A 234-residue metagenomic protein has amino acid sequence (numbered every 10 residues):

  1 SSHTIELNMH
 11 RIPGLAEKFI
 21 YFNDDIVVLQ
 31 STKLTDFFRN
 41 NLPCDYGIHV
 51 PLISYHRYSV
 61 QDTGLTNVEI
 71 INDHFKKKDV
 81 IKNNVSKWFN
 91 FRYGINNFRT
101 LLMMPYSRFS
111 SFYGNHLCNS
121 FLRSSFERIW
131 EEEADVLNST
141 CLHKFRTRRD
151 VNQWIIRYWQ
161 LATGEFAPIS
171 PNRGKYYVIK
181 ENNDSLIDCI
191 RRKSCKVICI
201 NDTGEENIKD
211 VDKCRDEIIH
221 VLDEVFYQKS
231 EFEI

Functional and structural regions predicted by a protein language model:
S1, Q30-S54: Short, flexible helix-coil linker/hinge segments at the edges of structured domains or between repeats
S1-E17: Active-site-proximal specificity loops/subdomain of glycosyltransferases
S2, I12, V60-G64, K144-N152: Aromatic-acidic/polar surface patches that form glycan- and anion
A16-L29: Short beta-strand-to-loop acidic/aromatic patch adjacent to the donor-nucleotide binding site
V27-S31, D36-R39, Y93-L101, P168 (+2 more regions): Short catalytic/ligand-binding loop motif for oxyanion handling, primarily in non-cytosolic enzymes, centered on
P43-C141: Long, charge-rich alpha-helical interaction segments
L122, F126-I234: Long, low-complexity C-terminal extensions of enzymes
